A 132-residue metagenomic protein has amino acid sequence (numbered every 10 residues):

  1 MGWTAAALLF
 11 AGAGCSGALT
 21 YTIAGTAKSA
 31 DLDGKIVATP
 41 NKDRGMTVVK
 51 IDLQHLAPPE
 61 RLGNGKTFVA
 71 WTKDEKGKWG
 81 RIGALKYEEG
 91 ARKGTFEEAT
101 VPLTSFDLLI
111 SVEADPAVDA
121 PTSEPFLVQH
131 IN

Functional and structural regions predicted by a protein language model:
M1-C15: Sec-dependent bacterial lipoprotein signal peptides
C15-N132: N-terminal targeting/export leaders
